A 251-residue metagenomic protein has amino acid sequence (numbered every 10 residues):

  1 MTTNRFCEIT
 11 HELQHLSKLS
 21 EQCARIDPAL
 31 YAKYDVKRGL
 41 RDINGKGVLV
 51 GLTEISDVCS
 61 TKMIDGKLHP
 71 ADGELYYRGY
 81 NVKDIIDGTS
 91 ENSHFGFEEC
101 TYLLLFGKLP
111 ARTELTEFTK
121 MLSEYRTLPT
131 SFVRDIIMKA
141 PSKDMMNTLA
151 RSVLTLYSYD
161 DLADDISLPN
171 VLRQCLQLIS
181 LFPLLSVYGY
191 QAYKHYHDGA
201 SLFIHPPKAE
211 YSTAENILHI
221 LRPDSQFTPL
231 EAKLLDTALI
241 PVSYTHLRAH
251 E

Functional and structural regions predicted by a protein language model:
T2-C23, D165-L172: Beta-strand-enriched accessory nucleic-acid recognition/scaffold domains that flank the catalytic cores of large
H11, H15-L16, E21-F132: An N-terminal structural lobe/cap that precedes and organizes the functional/catalytic core across diverse proteins
T53-D65, Y76-D87, A111-T116, K139-N147 (+4 more regions): Phosphate-binding glycine-rich loops and adjacent basic patches that engage nucleotide phosphates, nucleic-acid
P110, P129, F182-P183, A249: Proline-rich low-complexity regions
I136-Y244: Glycine-rich, mobile lid/loop segments that gate access to catalytic sites or pores
T245-E251: Conserved small/polar residues in nucleotide/adenosyl-binding loops
